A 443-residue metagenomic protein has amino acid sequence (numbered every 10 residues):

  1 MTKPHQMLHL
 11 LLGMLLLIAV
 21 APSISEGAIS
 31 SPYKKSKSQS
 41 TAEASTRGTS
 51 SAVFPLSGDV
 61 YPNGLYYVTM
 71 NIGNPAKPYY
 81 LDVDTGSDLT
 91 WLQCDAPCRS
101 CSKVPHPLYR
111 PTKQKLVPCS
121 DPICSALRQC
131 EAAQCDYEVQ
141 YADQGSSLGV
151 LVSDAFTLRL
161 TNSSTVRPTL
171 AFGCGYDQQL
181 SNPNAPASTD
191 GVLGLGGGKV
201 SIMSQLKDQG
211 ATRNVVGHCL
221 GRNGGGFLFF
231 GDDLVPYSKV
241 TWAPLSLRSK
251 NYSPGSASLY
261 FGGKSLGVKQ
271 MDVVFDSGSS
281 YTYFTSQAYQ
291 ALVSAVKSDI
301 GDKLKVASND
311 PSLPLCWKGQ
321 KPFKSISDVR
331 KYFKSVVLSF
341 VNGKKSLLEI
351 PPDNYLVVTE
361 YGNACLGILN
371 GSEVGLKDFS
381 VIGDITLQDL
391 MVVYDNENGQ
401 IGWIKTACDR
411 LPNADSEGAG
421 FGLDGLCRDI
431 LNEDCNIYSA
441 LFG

Functional and structural regions predicted by a protein language model:
T2-H9, G13-K35, P62, I72-P75 (+11 more regions): Aspartic protease catalytic domain
T46-M70, L245-G263: Charged, flexible boundary elements
S51-F54, Y61-L170, C174-P183, S308-S325: Signature of the N-terminal lobe/flap region of pepsin-like aspartyl proteases
A96-C98, N162-S163, K199, L234 (+1 more regions): Acidic glycine-/aspartate-rich tracts in secreted/extracellular proteins
P97-P122, G210, N214, S238-R248 (+1 more regions): Cytochrome P450 catalytic domain signature, combining two hallmark sequence patches
G149-S153, T189, V268-K269, K331-Y332: Short, solvent-exposed loop/turn segments enriched in Ser/Thr/Gly
G197, A211-G231: Extended, H/D-rich, highly charged conserved domains that either
F227-M271, N363-A364: Flexible, small-/acidic-enriched active-site or ligand-binding loops
